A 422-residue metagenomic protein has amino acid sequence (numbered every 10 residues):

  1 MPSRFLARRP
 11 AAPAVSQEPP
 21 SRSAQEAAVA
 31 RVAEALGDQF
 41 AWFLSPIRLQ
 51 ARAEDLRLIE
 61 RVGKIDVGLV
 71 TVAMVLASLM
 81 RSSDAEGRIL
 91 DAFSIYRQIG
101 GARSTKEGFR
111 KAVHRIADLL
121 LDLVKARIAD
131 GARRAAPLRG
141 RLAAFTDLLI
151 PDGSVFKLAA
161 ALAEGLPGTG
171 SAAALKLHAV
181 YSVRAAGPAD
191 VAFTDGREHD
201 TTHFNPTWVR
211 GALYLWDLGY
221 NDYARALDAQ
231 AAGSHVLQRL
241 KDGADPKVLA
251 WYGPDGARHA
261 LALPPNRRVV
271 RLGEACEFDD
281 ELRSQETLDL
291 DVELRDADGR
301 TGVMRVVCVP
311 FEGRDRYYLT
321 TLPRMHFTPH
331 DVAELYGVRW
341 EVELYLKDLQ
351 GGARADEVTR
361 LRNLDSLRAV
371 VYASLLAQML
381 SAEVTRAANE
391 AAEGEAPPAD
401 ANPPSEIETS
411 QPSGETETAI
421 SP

Functional and structural regions predicted by a protein language model:
M1-I89, G101, G108, V113-R115 (+5 more regions): Single, function-defining residue in the core of a domain
F93-G100: Blade-loop segments of beta-propeller domains
L119-L120: Short, solvent-exposed alpha-helical "recognition" segments
R134-A135: A short, compositionally biased domain-edge/stem linker segment
